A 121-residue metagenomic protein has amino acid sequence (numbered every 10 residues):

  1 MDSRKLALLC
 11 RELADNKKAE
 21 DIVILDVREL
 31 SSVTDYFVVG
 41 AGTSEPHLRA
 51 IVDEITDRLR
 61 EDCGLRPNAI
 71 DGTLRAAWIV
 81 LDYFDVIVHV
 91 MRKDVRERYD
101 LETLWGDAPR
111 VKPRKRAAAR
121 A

Functional and structural regions predicted by a protein language model:
M1-I24, R28-E29, T43-D53, A69-T73 (+3 more regions): Long, contiguous binding/interaction regions
K18, T56-E61: A common structural junction motif
S32-D35, D82-F84: A short, glycine/Asx- and small/polar-enriched loop/turn that sits immediately N-terminal to a beta-strand
A41-S44, C63: Flexible interhelical turns and helix-capping residues at alpha-helix boundaries within structured domains
E61-I70: Active-site phosphate-binding and catalytic loops of NTP-dependent enzymes
